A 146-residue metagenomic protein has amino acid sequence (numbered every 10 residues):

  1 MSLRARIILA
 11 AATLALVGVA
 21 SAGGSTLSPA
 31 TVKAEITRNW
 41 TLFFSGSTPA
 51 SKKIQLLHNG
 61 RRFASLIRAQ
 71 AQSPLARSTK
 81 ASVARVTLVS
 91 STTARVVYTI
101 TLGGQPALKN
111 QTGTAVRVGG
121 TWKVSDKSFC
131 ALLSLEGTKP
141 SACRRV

Functional and structural regions predicted by a protein language model:
L3-A10, V17-K33: C-terminal region of N-terminal signal peptides and the immediate post-cleavage residues of exported proteins
L16-G18, L75-R77, V118: Short, structurally constrained coil/turn elements that cap an alpha-helix or connect an alpha-helix to the following
G24-A30, A69-N110: Surface-exposed, charged secondary-structure patches
S25-A69: Core segments of small alpha/beta cavity-forming domains
P29, E35-I36, S125-V146: Low-complexity, intrinsically disordered terminal/linker segments enriched in charged and Gly/Pro repeats
G103-Q105, V118, A131: Short coil/turn motifs at secondary-structure junctions
A107-V124: A short, surface-exposed beta-strand/turn
